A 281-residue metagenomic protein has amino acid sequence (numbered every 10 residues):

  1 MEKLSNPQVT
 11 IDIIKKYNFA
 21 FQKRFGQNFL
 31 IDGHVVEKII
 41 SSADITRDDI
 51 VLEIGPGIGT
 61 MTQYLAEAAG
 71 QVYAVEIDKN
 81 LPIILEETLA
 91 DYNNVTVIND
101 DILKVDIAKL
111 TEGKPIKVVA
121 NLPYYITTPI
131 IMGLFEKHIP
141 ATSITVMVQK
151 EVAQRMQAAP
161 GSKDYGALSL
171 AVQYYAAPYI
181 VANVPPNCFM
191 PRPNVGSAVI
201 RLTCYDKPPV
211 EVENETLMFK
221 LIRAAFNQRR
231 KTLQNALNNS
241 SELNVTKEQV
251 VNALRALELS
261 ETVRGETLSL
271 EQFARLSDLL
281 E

Functional and structural regions predicted by a protein language model:
M1-K220, A224, R255, E266 (+2 more regions): Catalytic cores of RNA-modifying enzymes
C204, R223-E281: C-terminal lobe and adjacent flexible extensions of AdoMet/dcAdoMet transferase-like proteins
